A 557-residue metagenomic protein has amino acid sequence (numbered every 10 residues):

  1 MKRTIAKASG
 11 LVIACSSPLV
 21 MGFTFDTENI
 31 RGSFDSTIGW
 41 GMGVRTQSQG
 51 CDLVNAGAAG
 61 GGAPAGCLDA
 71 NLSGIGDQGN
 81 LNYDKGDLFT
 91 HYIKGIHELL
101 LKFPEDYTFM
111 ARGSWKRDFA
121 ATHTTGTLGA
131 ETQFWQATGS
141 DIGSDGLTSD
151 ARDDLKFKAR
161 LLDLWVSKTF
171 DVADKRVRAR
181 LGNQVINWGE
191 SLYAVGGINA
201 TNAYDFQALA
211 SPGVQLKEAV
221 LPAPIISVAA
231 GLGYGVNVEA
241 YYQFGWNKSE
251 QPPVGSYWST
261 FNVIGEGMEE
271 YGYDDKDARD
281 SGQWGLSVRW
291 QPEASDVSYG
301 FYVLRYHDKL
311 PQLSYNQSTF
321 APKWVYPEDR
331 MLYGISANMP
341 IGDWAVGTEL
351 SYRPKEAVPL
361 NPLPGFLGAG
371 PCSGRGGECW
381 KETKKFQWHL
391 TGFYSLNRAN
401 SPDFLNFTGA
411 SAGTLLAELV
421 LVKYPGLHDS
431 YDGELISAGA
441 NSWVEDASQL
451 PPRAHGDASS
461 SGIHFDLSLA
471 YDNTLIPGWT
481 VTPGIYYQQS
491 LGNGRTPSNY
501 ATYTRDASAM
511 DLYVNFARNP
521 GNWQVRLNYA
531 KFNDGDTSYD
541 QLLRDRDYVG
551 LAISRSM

Functional and structural regions predicted by a protein language model:
G22-F34, Q47-Q49, L99-F109, T122 (+7 more regions): Short loop/turn motifs that connect adjacent beta-strands in outer-membrane beta-barrel proteins
F25-V54, A58-I75, F109, G113 (+1 more regions): Transmembrane beta-strand segments of Gram-negative outer membrane beta-barrel proteins
G32-W40, F109-A111, V177-L181, V238-A240 (+9 more regions): Transmembrane beta-strands of outer-membrane beta-barrel proteins
W40-T46, W115-F119, H123, N183-N187 (+12 more regions): Transmembrane beta-strands of outer-membrane beta-barrel pores
Q49-L53, P64, N71, I75-L88 (+15 more regions): Extracellular/periplasm-exposed beta-strand and loop segments of Gram-negative cell-envelope proteins, dominated by
E105-T260, G492-N493, Y503, A507-S508 (+1 more regions): Outer membrane beta-barrel
G213-L390, Y394-L396, D403, A410 (+4 more regions): Signature for the C-terminal beta-barrel architecture of outer-membrane proteins
R544-M557: Outer-membrane beta-barrel "beta-signal"
